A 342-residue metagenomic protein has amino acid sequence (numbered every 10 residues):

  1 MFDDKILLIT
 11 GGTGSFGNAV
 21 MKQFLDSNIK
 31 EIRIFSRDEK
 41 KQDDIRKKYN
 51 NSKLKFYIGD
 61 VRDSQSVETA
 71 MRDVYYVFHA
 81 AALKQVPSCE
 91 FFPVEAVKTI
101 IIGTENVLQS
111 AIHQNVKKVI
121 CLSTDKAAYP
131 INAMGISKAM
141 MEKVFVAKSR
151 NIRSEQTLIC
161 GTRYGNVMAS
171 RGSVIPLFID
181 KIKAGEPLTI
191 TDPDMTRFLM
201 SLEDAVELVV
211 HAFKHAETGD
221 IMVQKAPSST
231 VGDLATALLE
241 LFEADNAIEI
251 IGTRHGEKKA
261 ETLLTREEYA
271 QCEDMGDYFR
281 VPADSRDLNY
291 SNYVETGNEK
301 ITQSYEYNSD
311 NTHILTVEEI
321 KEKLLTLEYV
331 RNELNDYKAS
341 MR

Functional and structural regions predicted by a protein language model:
K5-S27: N-terminal Rossmann NAD(P)H-binding glycine-rich loop of SDR-like oxidoreductase domains
T10, M71-A80, C121: Rossmann-fold scaffold of SDR-type NAD(P)-dependent oxidoreductases
I29-K41: Conserved glycine-rich Rossmann-like NAD(P)H-binding loop of the short-chain dehydrogenase/reductase
S36, I58, K98, D192 (+1 more regions): Conserved residues in the N-terminal Rossmann fold of short-chain dehydrogenase/reductase
K55-Y76: Conserved Rossmann-fold cofactor-binding substructure of NAD(P)-dependent oxidoreductases
F56, A96, I159-T162: Hydrophobic/aromatic anchor residues within beta-strands of the central parallel beta-sheet of Rossmann-like
H79, L83-A139, K143: Conserved Rossmann-fold NAD(P)-dependent oxidoreductase catalytic core, especially the SDR/UDP-sugar
K143, A147-R342: Strand-loop microenvironment adjacent to phosphate/nucleotide-handling motifs in alpha/beta enzyme folds
